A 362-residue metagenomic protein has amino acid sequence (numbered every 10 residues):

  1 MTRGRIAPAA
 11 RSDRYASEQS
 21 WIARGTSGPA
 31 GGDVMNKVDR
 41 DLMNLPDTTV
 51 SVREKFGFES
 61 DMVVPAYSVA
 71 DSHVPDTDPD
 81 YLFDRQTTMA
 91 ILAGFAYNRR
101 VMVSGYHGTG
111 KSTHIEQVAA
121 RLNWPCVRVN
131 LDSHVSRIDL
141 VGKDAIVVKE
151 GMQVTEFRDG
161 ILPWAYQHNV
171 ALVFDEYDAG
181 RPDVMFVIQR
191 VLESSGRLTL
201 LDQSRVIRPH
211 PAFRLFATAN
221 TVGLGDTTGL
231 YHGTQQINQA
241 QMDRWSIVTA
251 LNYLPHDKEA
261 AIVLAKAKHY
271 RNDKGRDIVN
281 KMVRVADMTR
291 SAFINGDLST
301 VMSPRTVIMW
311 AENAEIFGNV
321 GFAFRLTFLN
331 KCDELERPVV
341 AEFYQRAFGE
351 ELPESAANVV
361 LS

Functional and structural regions predicted by a protein language model:
R3, W21-G25, G31-R276, R284: AAA+ P-loop NTPase catalytic core and its hallmark functional loops
M89-Y97, I308-N313, R325-N330: Short, hydrophobic/amphipathic alpha-helical patches that form generic packing surfaces within helical domains
Y253-P255, A260-R325: Conserved AAA+ ATPase small/helical "lid" subdomain
F317-S362: C-terminal engagement/docking regions of AAA+ P-loop ATPases
